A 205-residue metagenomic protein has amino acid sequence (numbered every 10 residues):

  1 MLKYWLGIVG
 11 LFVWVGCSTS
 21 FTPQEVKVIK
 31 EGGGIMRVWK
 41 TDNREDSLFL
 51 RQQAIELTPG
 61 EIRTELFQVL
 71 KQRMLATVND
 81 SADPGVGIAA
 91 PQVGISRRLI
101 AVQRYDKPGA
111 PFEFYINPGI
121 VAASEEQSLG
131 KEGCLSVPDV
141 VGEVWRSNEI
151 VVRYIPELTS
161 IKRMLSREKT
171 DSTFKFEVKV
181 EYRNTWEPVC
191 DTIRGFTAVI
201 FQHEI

Functional and structural regions predicted by a protein language model:
M1-T22: Bacterial Sec-dependent N-terminal signal peptides
C17-I205: Positively charged
